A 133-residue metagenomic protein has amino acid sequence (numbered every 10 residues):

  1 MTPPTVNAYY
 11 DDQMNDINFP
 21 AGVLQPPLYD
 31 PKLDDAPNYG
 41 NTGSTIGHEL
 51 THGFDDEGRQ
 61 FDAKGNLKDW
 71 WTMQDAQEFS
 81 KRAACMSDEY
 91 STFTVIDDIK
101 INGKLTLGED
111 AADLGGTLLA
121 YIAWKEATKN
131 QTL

Functional and structural regions predicted by a protein language model:
M1-L133: Intrinsically disordered, low-complexity linker/terminal regions across diverse proteins
